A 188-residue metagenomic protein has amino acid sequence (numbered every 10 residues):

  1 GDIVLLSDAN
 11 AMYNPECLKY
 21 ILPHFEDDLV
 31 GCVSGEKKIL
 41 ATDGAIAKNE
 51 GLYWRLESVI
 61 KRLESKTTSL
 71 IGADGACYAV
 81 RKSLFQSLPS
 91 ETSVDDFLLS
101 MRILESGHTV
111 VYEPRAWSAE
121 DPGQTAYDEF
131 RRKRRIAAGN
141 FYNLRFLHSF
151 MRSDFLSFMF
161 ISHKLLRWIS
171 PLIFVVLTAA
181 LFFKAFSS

Functional and structural regions predicted by a protein language model:
G1-D2, D8, A185-S188: Short, intrinsically disordered, charge-balanced linker/junction segments flanking boundaries in proteins
D2, S7, P15-T92: Long helical/loop segments within the catalytic core of UDP-sugar-dependent glycosyltransferases, especially the large
N10, I60, I103: Residue-level signature of catalytic and energy-coupling elements of molecular machines, predominantly ATP/GTP-dependent
A11, I71, Y78, F97 (+1 more regions): Residues that recognize and position ribonucleotide moieties
F25-L56, E91-D95, L99-F160: Catalytic donor/gating beta->alpha subdomain of glycosyltransferases that bind UDP-sugars
K61, S162-L166: Alpha-helical membrane-interface segments at transmembrane helix boundaries
S83-F85, W117, L165: Short, well-ordered alpha-helical scaffold segment located in the soluble/lumenal catalytic or ligand-binding core
R167-S188: Membrane-embedded multi-pass helical conduit in multi-pass membrane proteins, especially envelope-biosynthetic
